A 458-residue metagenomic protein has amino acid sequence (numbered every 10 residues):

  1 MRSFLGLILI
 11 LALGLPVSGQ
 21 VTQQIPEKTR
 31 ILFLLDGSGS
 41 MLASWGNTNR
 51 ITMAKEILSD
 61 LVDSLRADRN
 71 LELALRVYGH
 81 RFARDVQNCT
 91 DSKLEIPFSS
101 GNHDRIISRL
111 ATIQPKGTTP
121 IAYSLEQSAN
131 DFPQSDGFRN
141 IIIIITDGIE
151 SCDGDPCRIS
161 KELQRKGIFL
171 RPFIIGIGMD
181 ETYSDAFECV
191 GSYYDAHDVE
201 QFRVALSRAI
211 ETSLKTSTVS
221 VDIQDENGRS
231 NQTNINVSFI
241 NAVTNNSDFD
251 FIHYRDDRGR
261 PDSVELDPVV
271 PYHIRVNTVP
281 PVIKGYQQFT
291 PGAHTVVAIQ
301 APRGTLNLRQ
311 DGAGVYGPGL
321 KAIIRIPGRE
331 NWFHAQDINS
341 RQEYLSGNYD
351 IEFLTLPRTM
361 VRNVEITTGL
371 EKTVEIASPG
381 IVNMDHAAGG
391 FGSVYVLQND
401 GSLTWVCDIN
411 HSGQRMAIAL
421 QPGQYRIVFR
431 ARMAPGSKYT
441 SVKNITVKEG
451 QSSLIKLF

Functional and structural regions predicted by a protein language model:
S3-L15: Sec-dependent N-terminal signal peptides
Q20, I25, T29-R30, L35-S38 (+7 more regions): Exposed acidic/Ser/Thr-rich ligand/metal-binding surfaces
V199-R258: C-terminal "exit" segments of structured domains
S217-G228, G304-A313, G380-A388: A short, amphipathic beta-strand motif
E226-F249, G312-N331, A388-V406: Short, ordered, surface-exposed loop/turn motifs in non-cytosolic proteins
N246-P261, I283-G285, F289-H294, R325-S340 (+4 more regions): A cross-kingdom feature marking solvent-exposed beta-strand/loop segments within repeated, beta-rich binding/scaffold
R255-H273, N277-P281, I338-R358, S412-P435: Short Pro-Gly-centered beta-turn/loop motif in secreted/extracellular proteins
R258, N277-P302, L356-P379, R432-F458: Structured interaction patches on ligand/partner-binding surfaces of diverse proteins
